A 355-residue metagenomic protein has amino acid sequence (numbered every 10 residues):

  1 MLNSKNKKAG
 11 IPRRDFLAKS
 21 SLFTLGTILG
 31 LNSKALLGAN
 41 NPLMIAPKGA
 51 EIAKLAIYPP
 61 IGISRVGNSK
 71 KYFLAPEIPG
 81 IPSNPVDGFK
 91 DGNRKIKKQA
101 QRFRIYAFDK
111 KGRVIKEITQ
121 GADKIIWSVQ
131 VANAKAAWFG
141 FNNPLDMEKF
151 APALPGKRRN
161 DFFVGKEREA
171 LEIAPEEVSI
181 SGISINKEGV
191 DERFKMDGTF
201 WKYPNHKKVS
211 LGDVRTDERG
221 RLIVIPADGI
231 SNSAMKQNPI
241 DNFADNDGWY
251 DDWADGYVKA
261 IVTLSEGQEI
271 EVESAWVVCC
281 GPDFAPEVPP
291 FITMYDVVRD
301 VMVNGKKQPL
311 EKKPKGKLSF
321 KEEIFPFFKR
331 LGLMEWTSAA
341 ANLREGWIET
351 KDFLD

Functional and structural regions predicted by a protein language model:
M1-P12, T24-L25, A39: N-terminal secretory signal peptides
A9, Y250, K317: Residue-level marker of regulatory loop/turn positions in helix-turn-helix DNA-binding domains and in histidine
D15-G38: N-terminal export signals
S21, K259, F325-F328: Short, well-ordered alpha-helical packing segments
F23-T27, S265, L331: Generic hydrophobic alpha-helical segments
L37-N40, L354-D355: Short, intrinsically disordered, charge-balanced linker/junction segments flanking boundaries in proteins
P42-P309: Long terminal regulatory regions of eukaryotic proteins
G267-V272, C279-D355: Extracellular/surface-associated beta-sandwich interaction domains
